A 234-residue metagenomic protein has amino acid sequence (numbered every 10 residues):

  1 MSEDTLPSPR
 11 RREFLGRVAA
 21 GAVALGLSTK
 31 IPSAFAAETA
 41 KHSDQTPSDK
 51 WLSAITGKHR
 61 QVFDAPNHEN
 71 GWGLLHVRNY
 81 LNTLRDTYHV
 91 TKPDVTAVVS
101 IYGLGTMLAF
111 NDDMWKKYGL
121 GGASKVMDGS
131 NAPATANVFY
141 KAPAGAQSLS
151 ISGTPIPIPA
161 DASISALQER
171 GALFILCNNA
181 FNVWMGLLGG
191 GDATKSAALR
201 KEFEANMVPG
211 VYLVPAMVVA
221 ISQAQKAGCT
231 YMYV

Functional and structural regions predicted by a protein language model:
M1-P9: N-terminal secretory signal peptides
T29-H59: C-terminal segment of N-terminal export signals and the immediately downstream linker at the start of the mature
K58, P93-A97, E169-L173, A227-T230: Loop/turn elements at helix/coil->beta-strand transitions in domains of secreted/extracellular proteins
H68-N70, G103-L108, F174, N179-W184 (+1 more regions): Solvent-exposed loop/turn segments at secondary-structure junctions within structured extracellular/periplasmic domains
W72-V90: Histidine-anchored nucleotide/phosphate-binding helix
V90-M114: Acidic helix-start/capping segments at beta-turn-to-alpha-helix junctions
G119-G145: A glycine-rich helix N-cap at a beta->alpha junction
L188-V234: Glycine-rich, aromatic-bearing surface loops/beta-hairpins
